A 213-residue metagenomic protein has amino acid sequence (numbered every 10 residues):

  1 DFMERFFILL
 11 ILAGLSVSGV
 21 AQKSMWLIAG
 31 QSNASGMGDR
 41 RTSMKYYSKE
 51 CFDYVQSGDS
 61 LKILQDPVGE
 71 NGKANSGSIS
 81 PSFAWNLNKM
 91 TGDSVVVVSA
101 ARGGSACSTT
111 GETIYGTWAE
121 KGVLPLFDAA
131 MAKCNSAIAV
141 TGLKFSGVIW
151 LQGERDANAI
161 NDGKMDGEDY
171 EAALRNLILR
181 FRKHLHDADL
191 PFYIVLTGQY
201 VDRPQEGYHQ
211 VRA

Functional and structural regions predicted by a protein language model:
D1-F2: Short, Lys/Arg-enriched N-terminal segments with co-localized hydrophobic residues within the first ~10-30 amino acids
R5-F6, A34: Hydrophobic alpha-helical segments, especially transmembrane helices and their immediate juxtamembrane helical caps
F6-L15: Sec-dependent N-terminal signal peptides
L15-S16, R41: Single-residue recognition of alpha-helix boundary sites
A21-A213: Cell-envelope and extracellular/periplasmic
